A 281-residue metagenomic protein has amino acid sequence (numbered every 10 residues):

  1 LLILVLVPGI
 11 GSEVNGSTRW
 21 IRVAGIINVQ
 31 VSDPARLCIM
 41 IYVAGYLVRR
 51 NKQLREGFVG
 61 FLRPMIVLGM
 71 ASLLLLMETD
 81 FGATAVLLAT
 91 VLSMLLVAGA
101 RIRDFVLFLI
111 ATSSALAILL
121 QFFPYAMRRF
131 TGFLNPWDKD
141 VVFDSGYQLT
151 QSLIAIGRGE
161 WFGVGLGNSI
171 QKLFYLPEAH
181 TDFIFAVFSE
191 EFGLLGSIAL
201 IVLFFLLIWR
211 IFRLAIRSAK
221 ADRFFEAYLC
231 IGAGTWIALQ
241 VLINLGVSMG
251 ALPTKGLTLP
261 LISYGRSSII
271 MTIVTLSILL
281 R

Functional and structural regions predicted by a protein language model:
L1-Q148, A186-M249, V274: Hydrophobic alpha-helical transmembrane segments of multi-pass inner membrane proteins, especially in bacterial systems
G25-A35, M77-T79, E160, V164 (+1 more regions): Glycine/serine-rich anion-binding loops at beta->alpha junctions that coordinate negatively charged ligand groups
D80-A85, V164-S169, A179-T181, I198 (+2 more regions): Transmembrane helix boundary and interhelical junction motifs in multipass membrane proteins
D138, S169, I269: Conserved protein kinase catalytic core
F143, Y175-L176, L261, I270: Residue-level "hotspot" positions that anchor or transmit function at local structural transition points
G146-G167: Extracytosolic (periplasmic/ER-lumenal) interhelical loops and adjacent juxtamembrane/interface segments of multi-pass
E160-L195, S218-D222: Long extracytoplasmic/lumenal interhelical loops at the membrane interface of multi-pass membrane proteins
F225, Q240-R281: A juxtamembrane structural motif centered on a specific transmembrane helix
